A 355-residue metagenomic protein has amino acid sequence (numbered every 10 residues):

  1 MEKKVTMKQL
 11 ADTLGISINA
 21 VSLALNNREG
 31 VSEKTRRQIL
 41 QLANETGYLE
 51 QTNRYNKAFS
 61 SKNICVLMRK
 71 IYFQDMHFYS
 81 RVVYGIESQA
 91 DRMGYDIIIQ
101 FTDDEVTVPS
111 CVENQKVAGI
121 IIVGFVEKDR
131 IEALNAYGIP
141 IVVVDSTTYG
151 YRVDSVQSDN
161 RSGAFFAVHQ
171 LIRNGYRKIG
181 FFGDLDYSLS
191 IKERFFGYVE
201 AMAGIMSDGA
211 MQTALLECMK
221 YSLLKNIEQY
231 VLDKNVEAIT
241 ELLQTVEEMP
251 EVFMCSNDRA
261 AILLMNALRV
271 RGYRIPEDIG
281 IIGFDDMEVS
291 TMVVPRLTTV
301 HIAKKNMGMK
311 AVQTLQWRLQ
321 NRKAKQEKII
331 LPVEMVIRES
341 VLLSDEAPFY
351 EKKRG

Functional and structural regions predicted by a protein language model:
M1-K57, R354-G355: N-terminal helix-turn-helix DNA-binding module of bacterial transcription factors
E2, F59-H169, L243-E248, G355: Alpha-helical recognition/docking segments in bacterial nutrient-uptake and carbohydrate-utilization systems
T13, A20, N56-F73, K178-L185: Short beta-strand segments enriched in small/hydrophobic residues
A90-F101, V199-K234: Short beta-strand elements in bilobed, periplasmic/extracellular small-molecule ligand-binding domains
N114-V123, G180-F182, I227, E247-N257 (+1 more regions): Periplasmic-binding protein-like
V156-F182, I191-E193, E200, L232-E241 (+2 more regions): Hydrophobic alpha-helical segments within soluble ligand-binding/sensing domains
R177-K178, G209-Q212, I275-I281: Short acidic capping loops at alpha-helix termini that bridge into adjacent secondary structure
V236-G355: Flexible loop/turn connectors
